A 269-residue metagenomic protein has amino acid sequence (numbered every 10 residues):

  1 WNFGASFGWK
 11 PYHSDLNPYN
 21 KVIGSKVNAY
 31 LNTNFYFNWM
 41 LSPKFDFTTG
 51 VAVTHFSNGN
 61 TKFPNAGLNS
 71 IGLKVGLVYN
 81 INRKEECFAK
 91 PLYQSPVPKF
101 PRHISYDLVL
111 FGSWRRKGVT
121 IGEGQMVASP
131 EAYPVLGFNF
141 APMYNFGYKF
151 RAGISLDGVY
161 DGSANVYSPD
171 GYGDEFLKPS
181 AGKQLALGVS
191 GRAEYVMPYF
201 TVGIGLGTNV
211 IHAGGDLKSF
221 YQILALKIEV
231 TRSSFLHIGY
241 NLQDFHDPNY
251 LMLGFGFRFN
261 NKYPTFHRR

Functional and structural regions predicted by a protein language model:
F3-F7, L31-W39, V51, V75-Y79 (+6 more regions): Residues on the lipid-exposed face of transmembrane beta-strands in outer-membrane beta-barrel proteins
F3-P11, V53-G59, Y79-I81, L110-R116 (+5 more regions): Transmembrane beta-strands of outer-membrane beta-barrel pores
N17-I23, N58-N65, E123-A128, D174-P179 (+2 more regions): Extracellular loop and loop/strand-boundary signature of outer-membrane beta-barrel proteins
S25-L31, G67-L73, L77, R102-I104 (+5 more regions): Residues that define the transmembrane beta-barrel architecture of outer-membrane proteins
W39-F47, R83-E86, Y148-A152, M197-G203 (+2 more regions): Repeated loop/turn-to-beta-strand initiation elements of outer-membrane beta-barrel proteins
N60-N65, A132-Y133, F146-Y148, K183 (+2 more regions): Solvent-exposed loop/turn segments connecting transmembrane beta-strands in outer-membrane beta-barrel proteins
N69-K90, P248-R269: Outer-membrane beta-barrel "beta-signal"
Q125-L185, S190: Glycine- and aromatic-enriched membrane insertion/assembly motifs of diderm outer-membrane and organelle channel
